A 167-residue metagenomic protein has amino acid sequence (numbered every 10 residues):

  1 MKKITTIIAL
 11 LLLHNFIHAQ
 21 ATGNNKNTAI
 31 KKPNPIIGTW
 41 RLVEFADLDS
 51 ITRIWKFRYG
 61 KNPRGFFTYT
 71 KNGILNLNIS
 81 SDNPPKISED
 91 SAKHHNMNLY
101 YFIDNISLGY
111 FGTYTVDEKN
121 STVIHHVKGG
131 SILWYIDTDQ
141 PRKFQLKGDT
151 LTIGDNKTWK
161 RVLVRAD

Functional and structural regions predicted by a protein language model:
M1-K32: Bacterial Sec-dependent N-terminal signal peptides
Q20-D167: Lipid interaction determinants
